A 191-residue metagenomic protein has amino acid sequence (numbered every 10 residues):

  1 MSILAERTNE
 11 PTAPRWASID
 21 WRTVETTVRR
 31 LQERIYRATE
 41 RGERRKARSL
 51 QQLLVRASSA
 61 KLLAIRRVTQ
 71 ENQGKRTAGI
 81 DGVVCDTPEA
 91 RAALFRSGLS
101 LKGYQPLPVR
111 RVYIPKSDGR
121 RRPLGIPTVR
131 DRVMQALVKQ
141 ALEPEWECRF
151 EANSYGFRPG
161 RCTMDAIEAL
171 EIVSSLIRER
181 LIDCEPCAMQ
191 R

Functional and structural regions predicted by a protein language model:
M1-R41, R45, S49: Charged, compositionally biased N-terminal leader segments and the immediate start of the first structured element
L31, I35, T39-R191: Conserved pre-catalytic core of RNA-dependent polymerases
